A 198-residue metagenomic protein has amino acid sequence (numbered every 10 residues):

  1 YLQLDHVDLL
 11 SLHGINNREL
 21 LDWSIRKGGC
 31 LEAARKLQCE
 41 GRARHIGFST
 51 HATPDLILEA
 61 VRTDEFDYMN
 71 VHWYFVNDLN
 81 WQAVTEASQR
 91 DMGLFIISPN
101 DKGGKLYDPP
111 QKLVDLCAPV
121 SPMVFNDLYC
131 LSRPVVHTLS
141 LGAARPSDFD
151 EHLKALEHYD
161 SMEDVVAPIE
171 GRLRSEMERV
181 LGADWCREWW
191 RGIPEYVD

Functional and structural regions predicted by a protein language model:
Y1-D101, C117-A118, S132: Glycine/proline-rich, positively charged, aromatic-decorated active-site loop/lid region on the catalytic face
T63, Q82-D198: Structured C-terminal cap/extension of enzyme domains
